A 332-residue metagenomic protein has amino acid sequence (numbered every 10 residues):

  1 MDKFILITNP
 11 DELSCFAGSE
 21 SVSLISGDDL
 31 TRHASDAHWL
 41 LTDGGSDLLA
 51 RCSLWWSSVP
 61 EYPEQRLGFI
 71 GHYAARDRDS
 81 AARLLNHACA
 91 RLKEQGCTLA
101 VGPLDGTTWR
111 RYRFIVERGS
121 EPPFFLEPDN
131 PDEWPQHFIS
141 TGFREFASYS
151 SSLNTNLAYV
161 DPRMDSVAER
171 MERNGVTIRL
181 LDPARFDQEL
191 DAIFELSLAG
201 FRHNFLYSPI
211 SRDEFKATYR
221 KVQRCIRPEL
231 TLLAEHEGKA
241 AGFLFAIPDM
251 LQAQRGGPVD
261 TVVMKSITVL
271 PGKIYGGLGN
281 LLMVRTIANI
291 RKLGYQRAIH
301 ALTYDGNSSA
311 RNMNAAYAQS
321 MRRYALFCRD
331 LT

Functional and structural regions predicted by a protein language model:
T8-G45, A50-Y62, L180-P271: A conserved beta-strand-loop-helix scaffold within acyl/acetyltransferase catalytic domains
D36, A147-S151, M321-F327: Short hydrophobic/aromatic beta-strand or adjacent loop that forms the aromatic wall/cage of a ligand/substrate-binding
P63-G142, G257-Y317: Acyl-donor binding region in acyl/amide transferases
H72, S151, T231-L233, F243 (+1 more regions): Conserved hydrophobic/aromatic beta-strand scaffold that supports enzyme active sites
V101, L153, L233-E235, F245 (+1 more regions): Short beta-strand segments
P128-F205: Acyltransferase donor/substrate-recognition loop-hinge adjacent to the catalytic core
N154-L157, C328-T332: Short beta-strand-to-coil "C-cap" segments at the C-terminal boundary of structured domains/repeats, marking
